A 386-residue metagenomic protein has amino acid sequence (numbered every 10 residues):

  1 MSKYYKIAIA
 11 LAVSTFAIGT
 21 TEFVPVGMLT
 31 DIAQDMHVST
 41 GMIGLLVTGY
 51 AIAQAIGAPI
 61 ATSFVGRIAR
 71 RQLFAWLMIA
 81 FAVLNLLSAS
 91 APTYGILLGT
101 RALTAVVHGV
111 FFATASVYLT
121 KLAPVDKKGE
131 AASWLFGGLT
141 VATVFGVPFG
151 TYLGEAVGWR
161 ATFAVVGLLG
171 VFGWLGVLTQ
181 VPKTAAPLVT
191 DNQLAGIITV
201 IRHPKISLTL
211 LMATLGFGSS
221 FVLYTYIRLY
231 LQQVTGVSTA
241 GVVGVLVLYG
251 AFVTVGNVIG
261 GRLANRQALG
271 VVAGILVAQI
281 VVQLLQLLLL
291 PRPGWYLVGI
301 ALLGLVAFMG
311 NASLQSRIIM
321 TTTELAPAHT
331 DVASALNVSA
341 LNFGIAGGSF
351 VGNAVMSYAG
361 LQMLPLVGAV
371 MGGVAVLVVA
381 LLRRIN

Functional and structural regions predicted by a protein language model:
I7-I43, A58, L223-R228: Extracytoplasmic
I9, A80-L87, P92-T104, G294-L302: Paired small-residue
H37, A69, S90-I96, V107 (+2 more regions): Helix-breaking motifs and short loop linkers at transmembrane-helix boundaries and internal kinks in secondary membrane
I56-G95: Conserved MFS/SLC helix-loop-helix module at the cytosolic interface between two early adjacent transmembrane helices
Y94, T100-L139: Cytoplasmic helix-loop-helix junction between adjacent transmembrane helices in 12-TM secondary transporters
G167-A186, V379-L382: C-terminal membrane-cytosol helix-exit motif in multi-pass small-molecule transporters
Q180-L210: Juxtamembrane intracellular "pre-TM" segments in multi-pass secondary transporters
T321-A359: A late C-terminal transmembrane helix in Major Facilitator Superfamily
